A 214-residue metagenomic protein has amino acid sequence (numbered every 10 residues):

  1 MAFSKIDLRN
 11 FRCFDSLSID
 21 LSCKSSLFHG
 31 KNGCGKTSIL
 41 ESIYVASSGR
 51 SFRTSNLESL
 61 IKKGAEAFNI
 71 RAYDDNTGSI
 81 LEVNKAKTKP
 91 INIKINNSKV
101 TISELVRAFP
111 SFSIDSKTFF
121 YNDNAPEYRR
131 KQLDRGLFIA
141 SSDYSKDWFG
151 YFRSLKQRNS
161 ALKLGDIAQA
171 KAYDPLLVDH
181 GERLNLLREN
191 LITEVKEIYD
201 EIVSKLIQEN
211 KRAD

Functional and structural regions predicted by a protein language model:
M1-V45: Pre-Walker A-like glycine/lysine-rich segment at the N-terminus of P-loop NTPase domains
G30-G35, G49, A125, G181: Glycine-centered flexibility sites
K36, L40-E41, L57, L133-D134 (+1 more regions): Alpha-helical structural signal
S42-I43, P110-S113, P175: Short hydrophobic/aromatic segments of transmembrane alpha-helices and their interfaces
V45-S48, S160: Regular, well-ordered alpha-helical segments
S47-Y128, L137-A140, Y144, K196-S204: Nucleotide-state sensing region of NTPase/ATPase domains
F120-E209: An accessory alpha-helical subdomain
K211-D214: Pre-NBD coupling/linker segments of ABC/ABC-like ATPases
